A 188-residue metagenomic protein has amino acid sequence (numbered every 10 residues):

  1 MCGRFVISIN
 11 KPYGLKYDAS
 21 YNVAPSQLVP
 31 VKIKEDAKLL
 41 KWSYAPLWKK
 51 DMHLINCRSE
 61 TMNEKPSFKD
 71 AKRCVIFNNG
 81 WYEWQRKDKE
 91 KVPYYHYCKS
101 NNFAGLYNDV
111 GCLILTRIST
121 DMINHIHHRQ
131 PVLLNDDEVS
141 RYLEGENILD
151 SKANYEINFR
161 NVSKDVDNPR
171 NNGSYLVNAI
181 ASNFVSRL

Functional and structural regions predicted by a protein language model:
M1-L188: Short linear sequence motif anchored by a di-proline
